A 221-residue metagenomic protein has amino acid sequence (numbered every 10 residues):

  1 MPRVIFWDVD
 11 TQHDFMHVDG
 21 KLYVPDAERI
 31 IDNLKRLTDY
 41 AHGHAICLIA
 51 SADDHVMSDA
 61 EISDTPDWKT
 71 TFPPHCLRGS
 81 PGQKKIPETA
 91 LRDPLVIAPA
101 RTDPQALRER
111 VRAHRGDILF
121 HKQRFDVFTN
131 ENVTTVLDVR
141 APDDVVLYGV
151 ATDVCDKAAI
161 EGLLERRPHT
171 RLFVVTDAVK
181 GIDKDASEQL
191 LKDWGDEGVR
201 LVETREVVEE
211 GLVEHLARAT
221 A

Functional and structural regions predicted by a protein language model:
M1-F6: Extreme N-terminal starter segment of soluble prokaryotic enzymes
W7-V9, A52, T176: Active-site flanking residues adjacent to catalytic metal/cofactor-binding acidic residues
D19-A27, P74: Short glycine-enriched, charge-decorated loop/helix-capping segments at active-site entrances that position
D32-D144: Active-site alpha/beta core segments
L37-Y40, C155-R167: Histidine-anchored nucleotide/phosphate-binding helix
F120, R200-E210: Short acidic-hydrophobic, aromatic-tinged amphipathic segments that line or gate anion-handling sites
R171-S187: Short, flexible loop segments at boundaries between secondary-structure elements
E209-A221: C-terminal accessory domains and tails appended to enzymatic cores
